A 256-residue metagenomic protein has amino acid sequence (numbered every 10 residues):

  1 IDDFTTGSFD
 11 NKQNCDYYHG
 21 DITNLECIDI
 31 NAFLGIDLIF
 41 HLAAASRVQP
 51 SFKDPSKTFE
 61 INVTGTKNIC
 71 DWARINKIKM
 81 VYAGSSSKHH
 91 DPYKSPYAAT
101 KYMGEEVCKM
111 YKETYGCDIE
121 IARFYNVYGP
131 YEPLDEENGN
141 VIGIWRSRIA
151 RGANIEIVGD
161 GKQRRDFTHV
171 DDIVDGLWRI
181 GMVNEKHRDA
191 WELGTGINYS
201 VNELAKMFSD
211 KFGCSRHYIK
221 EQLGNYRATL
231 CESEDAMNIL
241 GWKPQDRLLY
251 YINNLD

Functional and structural regions predicted by a protein language model:
I1-V127, G181, W242: N-terminal Rossmann-like NAD(P)+-binding domain of SDR-like oxidoreductases, especially those catalyzing
D3, I61, M80, K94 (+6 more regions): Short glycine- and Lys/Arg-enriched binding-loop motifs that mark or flank ligand-binding interfaces
T6, H19, A43-A45, T64 (+11 more regions): Short glycine-rich loop/turn motifs that provide flexible caps or phosphate-binding loops at active sites
G7-F9, D91, P130-Y131, V201 (+1 more regions): A short beta-to-alpha transition loop/helix N-cap that caps and shapes the active-site region
D10-Q13, E132-E136, L204-A205, T229: Short aromatic-enriched loop/helix-cap "lid" or pocket-rim segments at secondary-structure transitions that line
I69, C108, W145, A236-M237: Structural element of the ATP-grasp superfamily
P96-A98, Y102, E106-R165, V170-R179 (+2 more regions): NAD(P)-dependent short-chain dehydrogenase/reductase
I149-D256: C-terminal substrate-binding subdomain of Rossmann-fold SDR/epimerase-dehydratase oxidoreductases
